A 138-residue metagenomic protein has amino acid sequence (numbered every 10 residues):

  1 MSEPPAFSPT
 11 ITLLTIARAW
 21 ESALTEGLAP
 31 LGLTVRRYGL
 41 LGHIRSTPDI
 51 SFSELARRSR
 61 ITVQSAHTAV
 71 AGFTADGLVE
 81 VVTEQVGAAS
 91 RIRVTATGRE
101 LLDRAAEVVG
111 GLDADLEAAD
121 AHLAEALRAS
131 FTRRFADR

Functional and structural regions predicted by a protein language model:
M1-L31, L78, Q85, R91-A96 (+1 more regions): N-terminal leader segment of winged-helix/HTH proteins
T10-L14, E125, A129-T132: Amphipathic alpha-helical segments that line or abut small-molecule/effector binding pockets and mediate allosteric
I11, E26, G39, G111-A114: Positions in alpha-helical segments
T12, R37-H43, G72, V108: Residue-level recognition of specific faces of alpha-helices
R18, S22-S65: N-terminal helix-turn-helix DNA-binding core of bacterial DNA-binding proteins
L41, L55, V70-D76: Basic amphipathic alpha-helical segments that dock to polyanions
D49, A71-A129: Charged, amphipathic alpha-helical coiled-coil/dimerization segments
F135-R138: Generic C-terminal helix-cap and adjacent flexible tail
